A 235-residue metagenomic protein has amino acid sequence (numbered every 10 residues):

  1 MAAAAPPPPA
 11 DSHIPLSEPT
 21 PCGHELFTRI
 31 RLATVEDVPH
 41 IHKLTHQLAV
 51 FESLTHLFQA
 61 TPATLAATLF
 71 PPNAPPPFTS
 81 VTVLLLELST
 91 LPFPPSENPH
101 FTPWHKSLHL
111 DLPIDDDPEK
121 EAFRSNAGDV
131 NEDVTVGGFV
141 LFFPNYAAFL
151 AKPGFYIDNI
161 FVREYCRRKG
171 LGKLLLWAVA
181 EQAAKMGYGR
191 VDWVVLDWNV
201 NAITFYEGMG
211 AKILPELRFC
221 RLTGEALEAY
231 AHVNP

Functional and structural regions predicted by a protein language model:
M1-P39, V50, F101-W104, E228-P235: Conserved N-terminal entry element of GNAT/NAT acetyltransferase domains
V35, H42-P71, V81, N98-I114: Conserved GNAT-fold acetyl-CoA-binding loop/helix
V83-E87, F93-D129, D133-P144, F161: Conserved beta-strand in the GNAT
L91, N145-A147, Y165, W198 (+1 more regions): Short coil/turn motifs at secondary-structure junctions
D133-G137, Y146-I157, R167: A conserved beta-turn-beta hairpin within the catalytic core of GNAT-like acetyltransferases that forms part
I157, V191-V195: Conserved hydrophobic beta-strand within the GNAT/NAT acetyltransferase core sheet that lines the active-site cleft
D158-N159, T223: Conserved acidic functional residues
K169, K173, W177, A184-G187 (+2 more regions): Conserved active-site alpha-helix within GNAT-family acetyltransferase domains
